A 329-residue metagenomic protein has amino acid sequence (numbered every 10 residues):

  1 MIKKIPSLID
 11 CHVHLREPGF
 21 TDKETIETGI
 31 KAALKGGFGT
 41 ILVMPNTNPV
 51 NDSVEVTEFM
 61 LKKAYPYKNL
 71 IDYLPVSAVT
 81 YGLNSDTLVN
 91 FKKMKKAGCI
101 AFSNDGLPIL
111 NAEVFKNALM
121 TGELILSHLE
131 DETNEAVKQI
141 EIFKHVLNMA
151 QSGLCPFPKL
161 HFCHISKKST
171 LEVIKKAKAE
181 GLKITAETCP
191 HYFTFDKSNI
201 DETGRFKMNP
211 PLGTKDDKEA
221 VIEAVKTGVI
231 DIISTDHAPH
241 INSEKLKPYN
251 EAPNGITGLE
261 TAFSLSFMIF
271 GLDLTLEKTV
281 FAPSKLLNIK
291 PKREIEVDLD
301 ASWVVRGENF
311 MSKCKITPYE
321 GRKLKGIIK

Functional and structural regions predicted by a protein language model:
I2-Y65: Metal-associated gating/positioning segment near the N- to mid-region
H12, A33, G37, Y73 (+8 more regions): Divalent metal-coordination and catalytic microenvironments
F20-T21, S53-V54, E132-I142, T170-A179 (+3 more regions): Histidine/acidic-residue-rich catalytic or RNA/ligand-binding cores of hydrolases and nuclease-related proteins
D22-A32, L83-M94: Short, acidic/polar
K62-A78: A glycine-rich helix N-cap at a beta->alpha junction
L88-I233: Histidine/acidic residue-rich metal-binding segments in metalloenzymes
V137-M149, L154-P158, K226-T227, I232-V297: His/Asp/Glu-enriched, well-ordered alpha-helical/loop segment that forms or immediately abuts the divalent-metal
P248-E251, R293-K329: C-terminal cap of metal-dependent C-N hydrolases
